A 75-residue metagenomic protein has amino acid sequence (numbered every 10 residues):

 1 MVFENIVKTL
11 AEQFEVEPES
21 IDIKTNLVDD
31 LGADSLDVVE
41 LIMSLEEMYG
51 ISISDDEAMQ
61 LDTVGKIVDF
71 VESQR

Functional and structural regions predicted by a protein language model:
M1, I6, N26, T63-K66: Residue-level recognition of oxygen-bearing side chains
M1-E19, Q74: Thiotemplate assembly-line natural product biosynthesis machinery
V7, K24, I42: Generic structural marker for isolated residues within well-ordered, non-membrane alpha-helices of soluble domains
Q13-D30, M48-Q60: Phosphopantetheine carrier-protein modules
D29-E47: Phosphopantetheine-attachment site and its flanking helix in carrier
D34-S35, Q60, V64: Generic short amphipathic/hydrophobic targeting helices enriched at N-termini, encompassing Sec-type signal peptides
